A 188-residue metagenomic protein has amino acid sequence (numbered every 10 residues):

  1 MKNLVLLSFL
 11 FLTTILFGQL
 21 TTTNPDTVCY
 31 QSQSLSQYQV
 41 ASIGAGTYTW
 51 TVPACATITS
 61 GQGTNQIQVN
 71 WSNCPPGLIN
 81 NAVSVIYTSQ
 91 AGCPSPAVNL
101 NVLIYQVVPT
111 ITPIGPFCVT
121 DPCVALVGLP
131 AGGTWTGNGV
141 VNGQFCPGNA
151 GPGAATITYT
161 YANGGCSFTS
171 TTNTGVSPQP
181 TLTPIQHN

Functional and structural regions predicted by a protein language model:
M1-T21: Bacterial Sec-dependent N-terminal signal peptides
G18-T47, T51-N188: Proline- and Ser/Thr-rich low-complexity, intrinsically disordered segments
